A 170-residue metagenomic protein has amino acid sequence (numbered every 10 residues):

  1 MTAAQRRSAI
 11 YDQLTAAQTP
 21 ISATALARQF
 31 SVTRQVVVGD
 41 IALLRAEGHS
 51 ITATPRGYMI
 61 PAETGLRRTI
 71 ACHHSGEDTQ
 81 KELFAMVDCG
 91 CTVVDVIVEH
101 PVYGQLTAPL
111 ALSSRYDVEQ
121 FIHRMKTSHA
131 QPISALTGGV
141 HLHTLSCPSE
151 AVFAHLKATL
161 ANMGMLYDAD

Functional and structural regions predicted by a protein language model:
M1-Q29: Extreme N-terminal segment that seeds HTH/winged-HTH DNA-binding domains in transcriptional regulators
I41-A42: Short, hydrophobic-biased segments on the C-terminal half of alpha helices that form "recognition helices"
G48: Conserved functional loop/turn residues at catalytic and ligand-binding sites
I51-A62: Minor-groove-contacting beta-hairpin "wing" of winged helix-turn-helix DNA-binding domains
G65-D170: Mid-protein regulatory/catalytic core that forms ligand/cofactor-binding pockets and protein-protein interaction
